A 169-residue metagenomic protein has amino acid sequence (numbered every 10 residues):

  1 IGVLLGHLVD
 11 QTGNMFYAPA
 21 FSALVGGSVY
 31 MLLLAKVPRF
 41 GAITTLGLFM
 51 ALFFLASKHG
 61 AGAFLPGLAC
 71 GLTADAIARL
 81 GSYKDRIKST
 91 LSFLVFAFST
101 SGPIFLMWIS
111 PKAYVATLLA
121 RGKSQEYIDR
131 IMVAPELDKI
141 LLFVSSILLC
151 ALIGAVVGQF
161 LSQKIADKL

Functional and structural regions predicted by a protein language model:
I1, G67-F105, Q159: Short helix-perturbing small/polar motifs within transmembrane alpha-helices
I1-T45: Hydrophobic transmembrane alpha-helices
G2-D10, F40-G41, A56-A61, E136 (+4 more regions): Transmembrane helix-loop junctions in multi-pass membrane proteins
G6-Q11, M15, M50-A78: Interfacial aromatic-anchored transmembrane helix boundaries in multi-pass membrane proteins
V9, G13, V37, G41 (+4 more regions): Membrane-interfacial segments
A20-F21, I43-L48, F64-L65, T90-L94 (+1 more regions): Hydrophobic alpha-helical transmembrane segments
S92-D167: Membrane-embedded alpha-helical hairpins and interfacial helices in multi-pass inner-membrane proteins
